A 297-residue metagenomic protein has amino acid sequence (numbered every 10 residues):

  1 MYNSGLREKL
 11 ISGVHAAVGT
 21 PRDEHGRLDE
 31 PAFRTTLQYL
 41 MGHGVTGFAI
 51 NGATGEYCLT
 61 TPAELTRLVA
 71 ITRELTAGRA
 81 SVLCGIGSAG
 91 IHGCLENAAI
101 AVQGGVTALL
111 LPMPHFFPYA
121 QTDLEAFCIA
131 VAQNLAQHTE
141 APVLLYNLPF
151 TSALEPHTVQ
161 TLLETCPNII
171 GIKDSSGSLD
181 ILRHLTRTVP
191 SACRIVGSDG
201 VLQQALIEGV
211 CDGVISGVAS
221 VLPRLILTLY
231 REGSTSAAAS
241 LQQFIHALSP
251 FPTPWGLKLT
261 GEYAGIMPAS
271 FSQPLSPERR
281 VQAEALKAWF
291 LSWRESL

Functional and structural regions predicted by a protein language model:
Y2-A153, T161: Active-site beta->alpha loop and helix N-cap motifs at the rims of alpha/beta catalytic domains
Y2-N3, L10-P21, H43-G44, V210-L297: C-terminal alpha-helical cap/extension of soluble enzyme domains
A32, G93, G197-S198, T253: Residue-level preference for nonpolar/small residues embedded in alpha-helices
R34, T66, A70, L95 (+5 more regions): Generic alpha-helical structural signal
L40, A101, A205-L206, G261: Hydrophobic alpha-helix position signal
T60-A63, Q121-L124, P156-H157, E208 (+2 more regions): Short secondary-structure transition/capping segments
A132-T139, L148-P252: Catalytic alpha/beta core domains of metabolic enzymes, predominantly
